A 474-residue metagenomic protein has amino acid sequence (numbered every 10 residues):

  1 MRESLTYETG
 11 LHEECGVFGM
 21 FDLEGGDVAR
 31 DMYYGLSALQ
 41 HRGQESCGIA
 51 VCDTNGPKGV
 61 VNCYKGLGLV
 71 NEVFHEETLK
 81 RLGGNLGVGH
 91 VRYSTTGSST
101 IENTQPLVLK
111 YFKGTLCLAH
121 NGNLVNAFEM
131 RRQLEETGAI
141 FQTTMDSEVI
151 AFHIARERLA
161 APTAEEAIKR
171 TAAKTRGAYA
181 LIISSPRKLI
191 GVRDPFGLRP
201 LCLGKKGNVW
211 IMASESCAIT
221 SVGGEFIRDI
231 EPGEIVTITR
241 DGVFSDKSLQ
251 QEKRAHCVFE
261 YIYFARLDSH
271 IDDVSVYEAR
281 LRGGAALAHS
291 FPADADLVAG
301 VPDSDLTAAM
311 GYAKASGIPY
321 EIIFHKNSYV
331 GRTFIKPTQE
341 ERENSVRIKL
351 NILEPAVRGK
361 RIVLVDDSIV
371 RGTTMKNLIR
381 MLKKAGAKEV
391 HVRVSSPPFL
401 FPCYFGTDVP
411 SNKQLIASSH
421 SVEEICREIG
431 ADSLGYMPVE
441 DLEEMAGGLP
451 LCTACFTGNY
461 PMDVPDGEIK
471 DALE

Functional and structural regions predicted by a protein language model:
M1-P232, T237-A295, V301, E389 (+1 more regions): Conserved short alpha-helical segments that host acidic/polar catalytic motifs at enzyme active sites
T95-T96, N126, L198-R199, I219-S221 (+6 more regions): Flexible loop/turn segments at secondary-structure boundaries
A139, A160-A161, P292-D296, K314-E321 (+2 more regions): Secondary-structure transition/capping motifs at alpha-helix termini and the adjoining loop/turn into the next element
T143, E148-A151, Y320-G331, E428-A446: A conserved beta-strand->alpha-helix junction
A172, R187-K188, G223-D229, L249 (+1 more regions): PRPP-dependent phosphoribosyltransferase catalytic core
V298, D305-Y312, S316, Y320 (+1 more regions): Extended, hydrophobic alpha-helical segments in both membrane/secreted and soluble proteins
G317-I362, T373, L400-G406, P410: Short, glycine/charge-rich flexible loops or terminal/linker lids adjacent to PRPP-binding catalytic cores
N351-V365, I369-V370, V394, V464-P465 (+1 more regions): Mobile, glycine- and charge-enriched loop segments and immediately flanking short secondary-structure elements within
